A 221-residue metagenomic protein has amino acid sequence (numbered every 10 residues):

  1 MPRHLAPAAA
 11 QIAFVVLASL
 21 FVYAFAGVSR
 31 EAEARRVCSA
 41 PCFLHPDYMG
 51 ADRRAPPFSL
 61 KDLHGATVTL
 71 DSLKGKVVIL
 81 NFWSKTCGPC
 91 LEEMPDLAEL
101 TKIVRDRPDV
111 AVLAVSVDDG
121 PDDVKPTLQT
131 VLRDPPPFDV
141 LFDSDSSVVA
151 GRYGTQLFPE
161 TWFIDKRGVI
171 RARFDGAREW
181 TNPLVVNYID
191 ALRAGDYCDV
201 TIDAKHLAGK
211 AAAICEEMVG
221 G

Functional and structural regions predicted by a protein language model:
A10-A24: Hydrophobic membrane-insertion alpha-helices, especially the h-region of bacterial N-terminal signal peptides
V22-P57, P126-Q129, C198-G220: N-proximal helix/coil linker or "cap" segments that precede and/or mark the start of modular domains
V37, F163-G221: Thiol-/selenol-based redox modules, centered on thioredoxin-like and closely related oxidoreductase domains
G50, P57-V78, T101: A short beta-strand-turn-helix
K74, F82-E99: Conserved redox-active cysteine motifs that mediate thiol-disulfide chemistry, especially di-cysteine Cys-X(1-2)-Cys
S84, V117-D119: Active-site loop/turn elements of alpha/beta-hydrolase fold enzymes, especially the short glycine-/histidine-rich
L113, K125-R167: Short, internal strand/loop/helix patches that form the active-site neighborhood or redox-interaction surface
